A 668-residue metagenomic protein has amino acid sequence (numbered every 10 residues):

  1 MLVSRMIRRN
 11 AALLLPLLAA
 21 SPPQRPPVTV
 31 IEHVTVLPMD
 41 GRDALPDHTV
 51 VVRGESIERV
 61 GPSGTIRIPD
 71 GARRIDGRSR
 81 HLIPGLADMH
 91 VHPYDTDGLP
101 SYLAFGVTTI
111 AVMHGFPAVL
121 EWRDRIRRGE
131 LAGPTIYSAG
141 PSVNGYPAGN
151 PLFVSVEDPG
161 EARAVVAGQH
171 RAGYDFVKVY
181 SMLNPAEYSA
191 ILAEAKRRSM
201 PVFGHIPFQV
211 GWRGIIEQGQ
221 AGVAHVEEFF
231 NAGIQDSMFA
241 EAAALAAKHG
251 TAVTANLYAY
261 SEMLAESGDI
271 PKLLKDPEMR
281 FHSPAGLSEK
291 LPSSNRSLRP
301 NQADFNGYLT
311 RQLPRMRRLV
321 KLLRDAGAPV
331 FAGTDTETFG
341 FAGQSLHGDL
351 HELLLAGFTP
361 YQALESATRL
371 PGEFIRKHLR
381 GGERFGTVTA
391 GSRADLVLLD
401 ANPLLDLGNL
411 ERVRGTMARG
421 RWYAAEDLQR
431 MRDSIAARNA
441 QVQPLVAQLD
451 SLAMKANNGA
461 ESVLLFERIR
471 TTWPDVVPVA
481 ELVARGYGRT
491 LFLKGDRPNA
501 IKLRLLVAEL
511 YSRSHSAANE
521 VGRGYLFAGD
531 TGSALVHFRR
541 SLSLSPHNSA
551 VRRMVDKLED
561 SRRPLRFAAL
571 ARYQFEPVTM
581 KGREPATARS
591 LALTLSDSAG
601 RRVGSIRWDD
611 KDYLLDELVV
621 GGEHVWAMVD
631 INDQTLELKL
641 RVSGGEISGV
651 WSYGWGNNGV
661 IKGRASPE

Functional and structural regions predicted by a protein language model:
V36, D40-I83: Histidine-rich, glycine-flanked metal-binding segment
V36-T49, P62-S63, F341, T359-L364 (+1 more regions): Acidic, glycine-enriched loop/beta-strand segments at the rims of small-molecule binding/catalytic pockets
G77-I83, T96-F208, W212-V226, M238-F281: Divalent-metal coordination cores built from histidine and acidic residues
V165-L183, A232-A356, S434-V442: Active-site neighborhoods of metal-dependent hydrolases
L565-R664, E668: Central antiparallel beta-sheet cores of small beta-barrel/beta-sandwich binding domains
